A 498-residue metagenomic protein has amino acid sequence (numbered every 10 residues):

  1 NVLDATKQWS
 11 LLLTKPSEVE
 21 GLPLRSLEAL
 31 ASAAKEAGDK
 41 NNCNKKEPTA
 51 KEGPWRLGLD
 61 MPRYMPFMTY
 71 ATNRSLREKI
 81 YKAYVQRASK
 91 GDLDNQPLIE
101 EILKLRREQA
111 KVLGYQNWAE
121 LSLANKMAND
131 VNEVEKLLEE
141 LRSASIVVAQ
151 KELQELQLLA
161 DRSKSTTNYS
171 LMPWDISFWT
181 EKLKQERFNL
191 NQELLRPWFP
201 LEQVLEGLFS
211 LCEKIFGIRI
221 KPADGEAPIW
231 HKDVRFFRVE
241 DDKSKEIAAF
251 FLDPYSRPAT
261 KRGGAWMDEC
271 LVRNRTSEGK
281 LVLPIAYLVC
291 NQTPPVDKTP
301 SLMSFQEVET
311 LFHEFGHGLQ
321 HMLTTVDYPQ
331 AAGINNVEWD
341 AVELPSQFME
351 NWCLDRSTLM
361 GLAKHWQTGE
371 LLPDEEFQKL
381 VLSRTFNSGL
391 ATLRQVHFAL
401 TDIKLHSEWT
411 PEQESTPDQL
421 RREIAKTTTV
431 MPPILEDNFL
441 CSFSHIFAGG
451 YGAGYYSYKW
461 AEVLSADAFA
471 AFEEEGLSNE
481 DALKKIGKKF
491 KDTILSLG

Functional and structural regions predicted by a protein language model:
V2-L59, T72, E100, L105 (+6 more regions): Active-site-proximal, well-structured secondary-structure segments within enzyme catalytic domains
Y70-R87: Short, charge-rich amphipathic alpha-helices with coiled-coil/heptad character
G91, N95, P197, L201 (+4 more regions): Alpha-helix N-cap/helix-initiation motif
R107-G114, C212, T293-P294, T299-T325 (+4 more regions): Active-site recognition of the HExxH zinc-binding catalytic motif
Q116-S122, M322-G333, F469-L477: Glycine-rich phosphate/pyrophosphate-binding loops and their adjacent beta-strand/loop elements at enzyme active sites
F312, G389-S407, M431, E436 (+1 more regions): C-terminal substrate/ligand-recognition segments
T324-F348: The catalytic-center signature of Zn2+-dependent metalloproteases
L477-G498: C-terminal amphipathic alpha-helical interaction region
